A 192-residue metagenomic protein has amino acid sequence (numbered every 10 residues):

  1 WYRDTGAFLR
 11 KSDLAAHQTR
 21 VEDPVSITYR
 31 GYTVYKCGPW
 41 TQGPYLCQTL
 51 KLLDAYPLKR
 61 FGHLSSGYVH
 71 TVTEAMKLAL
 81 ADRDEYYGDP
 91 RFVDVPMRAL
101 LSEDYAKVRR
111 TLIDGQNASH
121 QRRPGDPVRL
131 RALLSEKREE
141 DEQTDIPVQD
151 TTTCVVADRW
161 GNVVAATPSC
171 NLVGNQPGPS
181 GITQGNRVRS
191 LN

Functional and structural regions predicted by a protein language model:
W1-Y35, P39: Long, well-ordered, tryptophan-enriched scaffold segments
A7, A55-S169, G178-S180: Internal maturation/activation junctions in enzymes
E22, Y29, P44, Q149 (+1 more regions): Short, solvent-exposed loop/turn segments at the edges of secondary structure
S26-T28, T33-K36, Y45, V155-V156 (+2 more regions): Structural recognition of the beta-strand scaffold that forms the well-ordered cores of secreted hydrolase catalytic
L172-R189: A short, polar/charged loop-to-alpha-helix boundary motif
